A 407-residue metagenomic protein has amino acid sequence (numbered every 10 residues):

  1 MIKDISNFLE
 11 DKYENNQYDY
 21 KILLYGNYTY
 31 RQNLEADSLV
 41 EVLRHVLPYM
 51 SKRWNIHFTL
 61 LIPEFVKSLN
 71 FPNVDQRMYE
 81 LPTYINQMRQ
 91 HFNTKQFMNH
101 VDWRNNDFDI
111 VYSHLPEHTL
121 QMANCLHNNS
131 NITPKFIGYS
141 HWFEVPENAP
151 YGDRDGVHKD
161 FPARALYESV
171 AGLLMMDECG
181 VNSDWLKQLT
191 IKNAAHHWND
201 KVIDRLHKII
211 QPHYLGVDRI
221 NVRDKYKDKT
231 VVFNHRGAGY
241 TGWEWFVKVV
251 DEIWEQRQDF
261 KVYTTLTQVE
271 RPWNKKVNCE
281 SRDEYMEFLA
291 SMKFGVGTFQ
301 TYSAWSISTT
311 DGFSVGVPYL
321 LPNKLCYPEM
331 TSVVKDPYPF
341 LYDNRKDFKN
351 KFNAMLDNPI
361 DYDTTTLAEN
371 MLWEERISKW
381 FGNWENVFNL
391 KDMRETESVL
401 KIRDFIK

Functional and structural regions predicted by a protein language model:
M1-P72, E252-I253: N-terminal subdomain of nucleotide-sugar transferases
E35-V42, D218-I220, K227-W273: Conserved catalytic-core segment of nucleotide-activated headgroup transferases in glycan assembly
E41, Y342-D343, D357-K407: A charged, aromatic-enriched C-terminal amphipathic alpha-helix characteristic of glycosyltransferases across folds
S113-T119, S140: Short His-centered aromatic/hydrophobic patch
E144, D155-V181, I203: Membrane-proximal helix-turn-helix segments that form the acceptor-binding/catalytic region of lipid-linked
M175-N221: Donor nucleotide-sugar binding/catalytic pocket of nucleotide-sugar-dependent glycosyltransferases
E287-A304, V317: Acidic donor-binding loop of glycosyltransferase active sites
G297-T309, N323-K324, P328-T331: Nucleotide-sugar-dependent
